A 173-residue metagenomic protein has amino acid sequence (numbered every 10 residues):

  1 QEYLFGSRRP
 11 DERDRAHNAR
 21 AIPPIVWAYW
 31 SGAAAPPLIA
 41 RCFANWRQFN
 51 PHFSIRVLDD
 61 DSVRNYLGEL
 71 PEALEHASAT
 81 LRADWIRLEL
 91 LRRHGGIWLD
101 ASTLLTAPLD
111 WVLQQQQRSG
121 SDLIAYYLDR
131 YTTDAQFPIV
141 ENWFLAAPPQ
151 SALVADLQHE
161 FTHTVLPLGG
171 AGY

Functional and structural regions predicted by a protein language model:
Q1-E69: N-terminal anchoring/stem segment of glycosyltransferases
S31-A34, D61-R64, T103-T106, R130-T132 (+1 more regions): Short, solvent-exposed loop/turn segments at secondary-structure junctions
V57, I124-Y126, A146: Structural recognition of the beta-strand scaffold that forms the well-ordered cores of secreted hydrolase catalytic
L58-E72, T106-W111, Q115, L153-D156: Short, charged, amphipathic alpha-helices and their helix-cap/turn boundaries
G68-R82: Conserved interaction-surface patches within small, structured recognition/assembly domains
L81-D129, T133-I139: GT-A fold catalytic core of metal-dependent nucleotide-sugar glycosyltransferases, centered on the diacidic
Q136-Q158: Substrate-binding rim/cap in mid-to-C-terminal beta-strand-loop elements of soluble/periplasmic
L153-Y173: Catalytic core and acceptor-binding pocket of nucleotide-sugar-dependent glycosyltransferases
